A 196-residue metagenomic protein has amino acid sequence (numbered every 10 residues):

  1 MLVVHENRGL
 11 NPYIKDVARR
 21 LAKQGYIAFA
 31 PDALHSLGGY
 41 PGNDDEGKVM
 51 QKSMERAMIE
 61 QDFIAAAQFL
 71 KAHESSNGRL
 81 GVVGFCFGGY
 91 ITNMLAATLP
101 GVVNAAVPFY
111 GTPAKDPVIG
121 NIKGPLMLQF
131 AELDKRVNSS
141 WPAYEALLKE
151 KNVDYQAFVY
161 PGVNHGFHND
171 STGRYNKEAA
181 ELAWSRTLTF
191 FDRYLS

Functional and structural regions predicted by a protein language model:
M1-H73, G166-S171: Serine-hydrolase catalytic machinery in alpha/beta-hydrolase-like enzymes
D32, V83-F85, V107-Y110, Q129 (+1 more regions): Alpha/beta-hydrolase-fold catalytic nucleophile elbow
E60-A67, W141, E145, L188: Generic structural signal for well-ordered alpha-helices, preferentially at hydrophobic/aromatic core positions
I64-K123: Primarily recognizes the serine-hydrolase "nucleophile elbow" in alpha/beta-hydrolase and SGNH/GDSL folds
I122, L128-F130: Short beta-strand/loop motif that positions the catalytic acidic residue of the alpha/beta-hydrolase fold
L133-N138: Acidic catalytic loop of the alpha/beta-hydrolase fold
K149, D154-S196: C-terminal catalytic histidine-bearing segment of alpha/beta-hydrolase fold enzymes
